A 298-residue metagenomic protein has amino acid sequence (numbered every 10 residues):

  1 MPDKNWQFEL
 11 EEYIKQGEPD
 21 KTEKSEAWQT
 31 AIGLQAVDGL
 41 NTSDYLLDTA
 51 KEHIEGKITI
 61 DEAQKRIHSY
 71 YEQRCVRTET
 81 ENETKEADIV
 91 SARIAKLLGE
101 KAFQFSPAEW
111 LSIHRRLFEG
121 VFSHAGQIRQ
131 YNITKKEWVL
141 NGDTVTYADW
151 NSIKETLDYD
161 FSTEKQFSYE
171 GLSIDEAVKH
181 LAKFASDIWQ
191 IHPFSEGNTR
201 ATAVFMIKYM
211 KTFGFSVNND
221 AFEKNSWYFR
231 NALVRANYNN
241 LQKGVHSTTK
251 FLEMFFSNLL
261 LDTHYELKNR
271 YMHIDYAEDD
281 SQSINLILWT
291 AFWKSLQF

Functional and structural regions predicted by a protein language model:
M1-F298: FIC/Doc superfamily catalytic core
